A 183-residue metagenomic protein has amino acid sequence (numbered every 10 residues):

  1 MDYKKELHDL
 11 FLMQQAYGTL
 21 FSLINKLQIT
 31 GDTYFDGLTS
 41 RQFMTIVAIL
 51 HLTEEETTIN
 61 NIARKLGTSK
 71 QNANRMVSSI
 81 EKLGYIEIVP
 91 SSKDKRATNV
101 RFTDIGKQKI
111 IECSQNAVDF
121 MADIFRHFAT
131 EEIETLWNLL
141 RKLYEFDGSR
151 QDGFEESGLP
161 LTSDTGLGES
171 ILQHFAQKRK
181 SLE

Functional and structural regions predicted by a protein language model:
M1-D36, S170-H174, K178-E183: N-terminal leader segment of winged-helix/HTH proteins
M1-E6, E131-E183: C-terminal regulatory/oligomerization modules of transcriptional regulators
Q15, M44-A48, Q108: Pre-recognition alpha-helix immediately N-terminal to the DNA-recognition helix within helix-turn-helix or winged-helix
L23, L27-G31, L66, K109 (+2 more regions): Alpha-helical linker/hinge and terminal dimerization helices associated with HTH transcriptional regulators
I29-S69: N-terminal helix-turn-helix DNA-binding core of bacterial DNA-binding proteins
I46, I62, V77-L83: Basic amphipathic alpha-helical segments that dock to polyanions
S78-N138: Charged, amphipathic alpha-helical coiled-coil/dimerization segments
